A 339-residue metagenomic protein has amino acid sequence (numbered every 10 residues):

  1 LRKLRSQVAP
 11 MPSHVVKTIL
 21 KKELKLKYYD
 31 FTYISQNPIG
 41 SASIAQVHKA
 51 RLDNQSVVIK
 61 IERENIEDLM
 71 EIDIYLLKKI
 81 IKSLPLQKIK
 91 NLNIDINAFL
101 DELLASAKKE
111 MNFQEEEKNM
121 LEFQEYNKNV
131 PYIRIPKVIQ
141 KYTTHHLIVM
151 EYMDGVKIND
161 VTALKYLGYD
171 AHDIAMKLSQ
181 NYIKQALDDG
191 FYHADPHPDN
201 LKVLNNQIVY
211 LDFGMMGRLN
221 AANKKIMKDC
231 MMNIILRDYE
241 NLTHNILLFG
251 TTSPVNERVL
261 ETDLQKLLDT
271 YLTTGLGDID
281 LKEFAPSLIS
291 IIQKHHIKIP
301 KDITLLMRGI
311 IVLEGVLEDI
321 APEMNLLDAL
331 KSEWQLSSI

Functional and structural regions predicted by a protein language model:
L1-I183, G190, P198, K202-I339: Broad phosphate/nucleotide-binding scaffolds in NTP-utilizing and phosphate-metabolizing enzymes
H193: Histidine-centered phosphotransfer motif of kinases
